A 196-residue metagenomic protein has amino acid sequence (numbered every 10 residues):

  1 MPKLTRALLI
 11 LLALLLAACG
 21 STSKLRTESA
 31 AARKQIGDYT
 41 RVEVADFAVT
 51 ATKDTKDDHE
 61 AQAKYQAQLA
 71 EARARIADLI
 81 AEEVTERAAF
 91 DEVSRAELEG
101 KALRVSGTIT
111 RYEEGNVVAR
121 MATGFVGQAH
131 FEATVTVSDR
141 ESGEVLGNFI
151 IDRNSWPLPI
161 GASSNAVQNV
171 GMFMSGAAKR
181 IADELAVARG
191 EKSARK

Functional and structural regions predicted by a protein language model:
M1-C19: Sec-dependent bacterial lipoprotein signal peptides
L8, D38, K101-L103: Outer-envelope beta-barrel architecture signal
C19-D78, E97, I150, A182-K196: A structural "domain/chain start" motif
G20-G37, E86-F90, D139-K196: C-terminal/domain-edge helix-coil "capping" segments
G20-S23, R87, D91-V145, S155-S164: Surface-exposed short loop/turn segments
A61-E71, M121-A122, S163-Q168: Second-shell loop/turn segments in exported
E71, R75, Q128-H130, Q168 (+1 more regions): A general alpha-helical scaffold signature found inside nucleotide-binding enzyme cores
D78, E82-E86: Short, acidic/charged, Gly/Pro-enriched secondary-structure junctions
